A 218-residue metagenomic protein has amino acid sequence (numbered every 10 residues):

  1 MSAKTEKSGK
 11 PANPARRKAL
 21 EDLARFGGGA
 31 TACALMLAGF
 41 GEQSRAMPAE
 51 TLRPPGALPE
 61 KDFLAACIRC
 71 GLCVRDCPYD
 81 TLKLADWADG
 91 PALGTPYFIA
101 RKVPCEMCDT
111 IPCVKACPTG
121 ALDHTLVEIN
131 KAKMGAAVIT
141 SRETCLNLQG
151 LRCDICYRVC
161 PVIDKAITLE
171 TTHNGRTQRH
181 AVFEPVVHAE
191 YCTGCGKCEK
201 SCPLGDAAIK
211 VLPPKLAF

Functional and structural regions predicted by a protein language model:
M1-F218: Non-ligating segments of multi-cofactor redox enzymes
